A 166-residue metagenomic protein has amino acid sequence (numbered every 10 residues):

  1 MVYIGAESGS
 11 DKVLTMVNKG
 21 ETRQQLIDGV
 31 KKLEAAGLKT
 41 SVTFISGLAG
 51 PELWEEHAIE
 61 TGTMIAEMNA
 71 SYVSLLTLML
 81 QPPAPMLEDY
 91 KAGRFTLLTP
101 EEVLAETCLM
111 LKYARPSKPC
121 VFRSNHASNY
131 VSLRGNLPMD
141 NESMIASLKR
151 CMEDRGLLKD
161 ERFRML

Functional and structural regions predicted by a protein language model:
M1-G37, L48-M68, E88-E101: Conserved non-cysteine loop/helix-boundary elements of the Radical SAM core domain that shape
M1-Y3, K39-T43, Y72, P119-R123: Structural preference for beta-strand elements that scaffold enzyme active sites
T40, T61, T77: Ser/Thr-centric signal marking residues that sit in or immediately flank functional binding/regulatory motifs
F44-G47, T77: Short glycine/proline-centered loop/turn elements that form peptide/ligand docking sites
G47-L53, Q81, Y130: Short, small-residue-enriched loops and turns at beta-alpha junctions that line or gate enzyme active sites
A66-L166: Auxiliary Fe-S-binding modules of radical SAM enzymes
